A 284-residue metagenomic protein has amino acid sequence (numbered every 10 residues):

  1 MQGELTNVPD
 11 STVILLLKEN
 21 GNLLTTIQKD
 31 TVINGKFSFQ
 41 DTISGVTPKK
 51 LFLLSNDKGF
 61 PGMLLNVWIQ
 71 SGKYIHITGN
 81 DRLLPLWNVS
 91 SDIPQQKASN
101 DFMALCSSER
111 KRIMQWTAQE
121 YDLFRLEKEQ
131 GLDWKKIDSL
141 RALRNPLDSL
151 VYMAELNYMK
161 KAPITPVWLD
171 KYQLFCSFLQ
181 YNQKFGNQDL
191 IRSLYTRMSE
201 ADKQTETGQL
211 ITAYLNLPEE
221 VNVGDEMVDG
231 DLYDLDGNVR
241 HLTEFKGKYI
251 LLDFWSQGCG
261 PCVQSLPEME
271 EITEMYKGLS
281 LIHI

Functional and structural regions predicted by a protein language model:
M1-P146, M153: A non-transmembrane, solvent-exposed segment enriched in polar/low-complexity residues
N145-Y152, K184-I191: Helix-turn-helix repeat elements of alpha-solenoid scaffolds
K161, T165, E200-G208: Short solvent-exposed coil/turn linkers within tandem alpha-helical repeat scaffolds
P163-F178: Amphipathic alpha-helical repeat scaffolds of TPR domains
N187-T196, E226-D229: Alpha-helical repeat scaffolds
Q209-L242: N-terminal "domain-start" segment that seeds a small globular fold
K246-G247, F254-E271: Conserved redox-active cysteine motifs that mediate thiol-disulfide chemistry, especially di-cysteine Cys-X(1-2)-Cys
I282-I284: Conserved small/polar residues in nucleotide/adenosyl-binding loops
